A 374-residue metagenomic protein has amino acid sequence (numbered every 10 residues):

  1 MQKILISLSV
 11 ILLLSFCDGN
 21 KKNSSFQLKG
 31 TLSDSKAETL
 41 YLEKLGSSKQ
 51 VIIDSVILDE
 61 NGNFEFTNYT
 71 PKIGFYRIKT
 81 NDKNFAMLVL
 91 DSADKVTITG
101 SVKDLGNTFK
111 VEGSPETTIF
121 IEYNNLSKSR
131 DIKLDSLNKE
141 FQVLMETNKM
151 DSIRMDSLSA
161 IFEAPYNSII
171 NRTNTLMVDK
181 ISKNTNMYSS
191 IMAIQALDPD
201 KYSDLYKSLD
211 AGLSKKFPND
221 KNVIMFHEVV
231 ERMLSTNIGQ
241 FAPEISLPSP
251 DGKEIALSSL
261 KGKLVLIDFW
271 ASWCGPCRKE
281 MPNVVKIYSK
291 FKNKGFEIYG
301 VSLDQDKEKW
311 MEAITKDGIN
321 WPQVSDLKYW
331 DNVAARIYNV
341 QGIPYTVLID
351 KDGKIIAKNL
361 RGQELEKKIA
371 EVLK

Functional and structural regions predicted by a protein language model:
L14-F16: C-terminal motif of bacterial Sec signal peptides marking the signal peptidase cleavage site
D18-T175: A non-transmembrane, solvent-exposed segment enriched in polar/low-complexity residues
G106, S159, N167-F241: N-terminal targeting signals for export/organelle localization
I224-S258, W321, K368-A370, K374: N-terminal "domain-start" segment that seeds a small globular fold
K261-G262, F269-K286: Conserved redox-active cysteine motifs that mediate thiol-disulfide chemistry, especially di-cysteine Cys-X(1-2)-Cys
K279-V301, E371-K374: Conserved helix-turn-beta segment immediately C-terminal to the redox Cys motif in thioredoxin-like folds
M311-D352: Short, internal strand/loop/helix patches that form the active-site neighborhood or redox-interaction surface
K351-K374: Thiol-/selenol-based redox modules, centered on thioredoxin-like and closely related oxidoreductase domains
